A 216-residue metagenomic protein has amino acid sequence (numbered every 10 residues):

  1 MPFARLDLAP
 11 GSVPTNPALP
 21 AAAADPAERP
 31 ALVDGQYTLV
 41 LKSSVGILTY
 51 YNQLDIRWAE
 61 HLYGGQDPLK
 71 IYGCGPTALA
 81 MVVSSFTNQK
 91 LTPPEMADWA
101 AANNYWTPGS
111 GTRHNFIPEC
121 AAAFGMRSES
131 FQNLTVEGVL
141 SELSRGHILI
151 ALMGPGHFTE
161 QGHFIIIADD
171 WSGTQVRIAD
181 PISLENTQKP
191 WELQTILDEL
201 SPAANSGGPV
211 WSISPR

Functional and structural regions predicted by a protein language model:
M1-W106: Active-site-adjacent structural segments surrounding the nucleophilic cysteine of cysteine proteases and isopeptidases
G11, T38, K42, N52 (+1 more regions): Noncatalytic regulatory segments and standalone regulatory/sensor domains
I56-W58, M81, K90, A102-T107 (+4 more regions): Solvent-exposed loop/turn segments at secondary-structure junctions within structured extracellular/periplasmic domains
D67-P76, Q89, P93, S110-H114 (+3 more regions): Solvent-exposed, acidic/flexible segments
A78, V82-K90, A100-N104, F124-G125 (+4 more regions): Sec/Tat-exported extracytoplasmic proteins
D98-L134: Mid-length scaffold segments of soluble, non-membrane domains
P108-S110, H114-I117, F158-H163, T187: Extracytoplasmic/secreted cell-surface and envelope-processing proteins
S130-R177, P181, S212-P215: Active-site-adjacent substructure of cysteine-protease-like catalytic cores
